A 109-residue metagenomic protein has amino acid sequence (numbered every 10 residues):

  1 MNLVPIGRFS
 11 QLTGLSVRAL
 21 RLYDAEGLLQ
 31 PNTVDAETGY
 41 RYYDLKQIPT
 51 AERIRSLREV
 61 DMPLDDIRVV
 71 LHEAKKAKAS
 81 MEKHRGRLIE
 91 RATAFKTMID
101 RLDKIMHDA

Functional and structural regions predicted by a protein language model:
M1-L64: Basic helix-turn-helix/winged-helix DNA-binding cores and closely related short helical interaction motifs
R55, V69-A109: Short, charged amphipathic alpha-helical surface segments
